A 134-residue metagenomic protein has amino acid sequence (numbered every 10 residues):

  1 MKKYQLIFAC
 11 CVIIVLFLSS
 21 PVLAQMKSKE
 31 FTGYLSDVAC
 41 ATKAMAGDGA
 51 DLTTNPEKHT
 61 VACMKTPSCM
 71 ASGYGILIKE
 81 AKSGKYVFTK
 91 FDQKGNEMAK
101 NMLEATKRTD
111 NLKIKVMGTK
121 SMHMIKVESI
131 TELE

Functional and structural regions predicted by a protein language model:
M1-C10: Bacterial N-terminal signal peptides that target proteins for export
K2-K3, L16, K79, K85: Intrinsic low-complexity, intrinsically disordered segments enriched in polar/basic residues
A9-P21: Bacterial N-terminal signal peptides
L23-E134: OB-fold and OB-like single-stranded nucleic-acid-recognition modules and their adjacent interaction interfaces
